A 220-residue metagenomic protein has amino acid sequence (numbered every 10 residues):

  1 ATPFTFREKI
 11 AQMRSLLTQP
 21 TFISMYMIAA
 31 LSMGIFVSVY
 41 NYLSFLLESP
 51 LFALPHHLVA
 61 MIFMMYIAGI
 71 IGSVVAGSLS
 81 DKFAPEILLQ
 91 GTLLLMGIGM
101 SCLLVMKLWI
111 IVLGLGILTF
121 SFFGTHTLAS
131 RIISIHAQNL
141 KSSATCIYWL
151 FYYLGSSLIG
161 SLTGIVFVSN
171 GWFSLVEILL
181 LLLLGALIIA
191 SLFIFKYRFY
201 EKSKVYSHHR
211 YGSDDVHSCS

Functional and structural regions predicted by a protein language model:
A1-Y26: Juxtamembrane intracellular "pre-TM" segments in multi-pass secondary transporters
T21-M64: Extracytoplasmic gate region of multi-pass secondary transporters
F45, F123-H136: Intracellular helix-loop hinge segments at the cytoplasmic ends of transmembrane helices in 12-TM rocker-switch-type
F63-A68, Y153-G155: Short hydrophobic/small-residue motifs within alpha-helical transmembrane segments of multi-pass transporter-like
I71-A84, F167-V168: Helix-to-loop junctions at the C-terminal end of transmembrane segments in multipass secondary transporters
A84-A129: C-terminal transmembrane helical hairpin of 12-TM major facilitator-type secondary transporters
I135-W172, L179: A late C-terminal transmembrane helix in Major Facilitator Superfamily
I178-H209, C219: Multi-pass alpha-helical transporter architecture, strongest for 12-TM Major Facilitator/SLC carriers used
